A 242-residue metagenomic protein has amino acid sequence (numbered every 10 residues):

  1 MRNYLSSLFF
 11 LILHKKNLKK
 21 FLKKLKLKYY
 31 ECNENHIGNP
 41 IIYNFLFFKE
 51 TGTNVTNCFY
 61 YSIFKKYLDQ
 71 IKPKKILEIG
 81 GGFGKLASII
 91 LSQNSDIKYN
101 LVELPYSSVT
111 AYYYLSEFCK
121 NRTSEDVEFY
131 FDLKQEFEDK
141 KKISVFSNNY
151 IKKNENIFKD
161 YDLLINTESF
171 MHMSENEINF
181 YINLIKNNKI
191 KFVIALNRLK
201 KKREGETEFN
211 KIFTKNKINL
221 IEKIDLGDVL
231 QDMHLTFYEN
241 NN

Functional and structural regions predicted by a protein language model:
M1-I71: Conserved Class I S-adenosyl-L-methionine-dependent methyltransferase catalytic core
K72-G82: Conserved class I S-adenosyl-L-methionine
F83-N94: Conserved SAM-binding loop of SAM-dependent methyltransferases across substrates and taxa, primarily the Class I
L115-I157: S-adenosyl-L-methionine
L163-E175: A short SAM/SAH-binding and catalytic strip from SAM-dependent methyltransferases
M173-I185: A short, conserved alpha-helix within the catalytic core of class I
K189-K200: Conserved beta-strand signature within the Rossmann-like core of class I S-adenosyl-L-methionine
I221-N242: Core SAM-dependent methyltransferase catalytic element
